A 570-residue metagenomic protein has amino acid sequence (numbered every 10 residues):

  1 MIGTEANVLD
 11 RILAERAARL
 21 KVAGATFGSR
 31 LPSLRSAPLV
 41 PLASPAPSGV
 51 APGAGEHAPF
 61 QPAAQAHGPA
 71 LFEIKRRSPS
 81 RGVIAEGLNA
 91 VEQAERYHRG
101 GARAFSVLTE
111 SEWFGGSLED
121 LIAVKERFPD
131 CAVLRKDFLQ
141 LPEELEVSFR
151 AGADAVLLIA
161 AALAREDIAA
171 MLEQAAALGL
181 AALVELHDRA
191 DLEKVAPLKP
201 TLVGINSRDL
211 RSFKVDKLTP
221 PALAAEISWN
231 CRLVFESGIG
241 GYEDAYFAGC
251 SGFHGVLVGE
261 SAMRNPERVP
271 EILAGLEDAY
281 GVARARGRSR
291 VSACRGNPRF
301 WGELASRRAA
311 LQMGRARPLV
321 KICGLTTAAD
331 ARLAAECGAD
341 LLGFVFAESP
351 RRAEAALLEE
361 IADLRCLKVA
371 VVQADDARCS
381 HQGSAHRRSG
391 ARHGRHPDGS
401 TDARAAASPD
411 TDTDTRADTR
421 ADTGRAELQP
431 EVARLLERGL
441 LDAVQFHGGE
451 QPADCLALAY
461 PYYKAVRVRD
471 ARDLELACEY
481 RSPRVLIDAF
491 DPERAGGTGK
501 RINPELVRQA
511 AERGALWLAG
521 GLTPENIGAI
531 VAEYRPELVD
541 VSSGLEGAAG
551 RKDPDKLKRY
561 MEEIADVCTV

Functional and structural regions predicted by a protein language model:
I2-A85: An N-cap/entry alpha-helix motif that binds or orients negatively charged groups
I12, F72, Y97, S148 (+11 more regions): Conserved, mostly hydrophobic/aromatic
R76-L88, Q93-G115, H187, K194-A224 (+5 more regions): Glycine/Thr-rich beta-alpha phosphate-binding loop at enzyme active sites
E86-F105, R127-F128, P142-A155, M171-A182 (+3 more regions): Alpha/beta enzyme core
F105-F114, A132-L141, D154-R165, L180-R189 (+10 more regions): Catalytic beta/alpha-barrel core
Q140-A151, R189-L198, I239-V256, T327-C337 (+4 more regions): Catalytic cores of alpha/beta
V147, A151-D167, G204-K214, F253-I272 (+4 more regions): Glycine-rich phosphate-binding active-site loops on the catalytic face of alpha/beta enzymes
K217, A222-E226, A262-E303, R307 (+3 more regions): C-terminal helical cap(s) of enzyme catalytic domains, especially alpha/beta-barrels
